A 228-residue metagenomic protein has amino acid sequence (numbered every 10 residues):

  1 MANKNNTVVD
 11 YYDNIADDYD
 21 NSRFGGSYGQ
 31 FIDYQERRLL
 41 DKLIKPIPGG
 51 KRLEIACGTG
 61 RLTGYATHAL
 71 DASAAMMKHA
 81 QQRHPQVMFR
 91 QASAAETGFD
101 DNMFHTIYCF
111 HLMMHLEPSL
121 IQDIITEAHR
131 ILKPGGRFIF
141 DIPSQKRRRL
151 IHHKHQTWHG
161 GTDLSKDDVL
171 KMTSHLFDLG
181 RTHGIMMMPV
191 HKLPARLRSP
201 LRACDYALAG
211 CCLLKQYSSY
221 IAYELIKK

Functional and structural regions predicted by a protein language model:
M1-P46: Conserved class I S-adenosyl-L-methionine
L53-E96: Class I SAM-dependent methyltransferase SAM/SAH-binding core
Y108: A conserved beta-strand element that flanks and buttresses the S-adenosyl-L-methionine
H111-H115: Short catalytic micro-motifs in class I SAM-dependent methyltransferases
Q122-P134: A short glycine-rich, Lys/Arg-flanked "PGG" loop and its adjoining helix->strand segment in the class I
G135-I142: Conserved beta-strand signature within the Rossmann-like core of class I S-adenosyl-L-methionine
H152-D168: Acceptor-substrate binding/catalytic loop of class I
R181-K228: A C-terminal cap/extension of S-adenosyl-L-methionine-dependent methyltransferases that defines the acceptor-substrate
